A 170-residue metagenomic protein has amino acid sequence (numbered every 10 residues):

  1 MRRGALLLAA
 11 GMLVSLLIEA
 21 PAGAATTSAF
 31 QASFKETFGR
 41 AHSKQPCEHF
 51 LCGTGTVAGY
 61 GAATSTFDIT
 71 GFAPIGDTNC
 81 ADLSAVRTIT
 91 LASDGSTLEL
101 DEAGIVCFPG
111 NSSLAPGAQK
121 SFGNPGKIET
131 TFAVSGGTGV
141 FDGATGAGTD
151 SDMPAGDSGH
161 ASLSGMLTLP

Functional and structural regions predicted by a protein language model:
M1-L7: Bacterial N-terminal signal peptides that target proteins for export
V14-P21: C-terminal segment of classical bacterial N-terminal signal peptides
A24-P170: Beta-strand-enriched cores of mature, soluble protein domains
